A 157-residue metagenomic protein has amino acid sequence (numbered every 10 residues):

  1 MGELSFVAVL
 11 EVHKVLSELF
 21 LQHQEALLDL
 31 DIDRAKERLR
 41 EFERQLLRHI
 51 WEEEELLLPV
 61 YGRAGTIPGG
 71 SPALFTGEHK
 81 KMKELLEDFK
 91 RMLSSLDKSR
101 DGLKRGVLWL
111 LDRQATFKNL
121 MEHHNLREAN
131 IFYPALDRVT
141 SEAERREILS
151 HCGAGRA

Functional and structural regions predicted by a protein language model:
M1-A157: Small-residue-biased structural context
